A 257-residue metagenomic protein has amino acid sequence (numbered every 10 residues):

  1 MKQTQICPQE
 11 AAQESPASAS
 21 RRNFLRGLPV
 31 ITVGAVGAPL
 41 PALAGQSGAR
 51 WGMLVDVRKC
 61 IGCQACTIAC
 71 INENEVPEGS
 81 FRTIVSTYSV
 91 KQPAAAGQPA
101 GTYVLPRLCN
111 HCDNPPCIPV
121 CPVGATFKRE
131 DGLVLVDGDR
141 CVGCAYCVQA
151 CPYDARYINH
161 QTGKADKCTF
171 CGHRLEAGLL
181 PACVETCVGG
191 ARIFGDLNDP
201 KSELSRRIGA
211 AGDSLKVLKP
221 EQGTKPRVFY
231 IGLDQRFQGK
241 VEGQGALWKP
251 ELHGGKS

Functional and structural regions predicted by a protein language model:
T4-E10, A44, G178, H253-K256: Extended, aromatic/histidine-rich regions of cofactor-dependent oxidoreductases associated with respiratory
T4-T32: N-terminal secretory signal peptides and thylakoid transit peptides that target proteins across membranes
P16-A19, A38-A69, E221-G223, F229-Y230 (+2 more regions): C-terminal segment of N-terminal export signals and the immediately downstream linker at the start of the mature
R26-M53, R58-K59, Q64-N72, P77-N110: A structural preference for long, well-packed, hydrophobic secondary-structure segments
A42-L43, A65-T87, N114-R140, Y146-G163 (+2 more regions): Iron-sulfur cluster-binding cysteine motifs and their immediate structural context in ferredoxin-like electron-transfer
Q92-C112, V148-R156, C171-A182, A211-L233: Short Fe-S-cluster ligation motifs
R107, T162-D166: Short, solvent-exposed interaction modules
A182-S257: Long, compositionally biased charged/polar accessory segments in the mid-to-C-terminal portions of proteins
